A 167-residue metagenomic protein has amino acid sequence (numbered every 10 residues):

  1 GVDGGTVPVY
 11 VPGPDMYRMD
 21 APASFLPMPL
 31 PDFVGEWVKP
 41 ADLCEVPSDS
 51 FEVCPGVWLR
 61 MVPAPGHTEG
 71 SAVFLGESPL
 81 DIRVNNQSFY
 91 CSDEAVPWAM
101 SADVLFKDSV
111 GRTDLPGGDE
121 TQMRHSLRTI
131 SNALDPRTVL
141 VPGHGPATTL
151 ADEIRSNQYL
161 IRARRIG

Functional and structural regions predicted by a protein language model:
V2-P63, T68, S78-V84, H125-R128 (+1 more regions): Metallo-beta-lactamase
D15, E69, L105, P146-A147: Catalytic metal-binding/acid-base residues of hydrolase active sites
Y17-P22, D108-L115, T149: A short acidic, helix-capping loop that chelates divalent metal ions and anchors anionic groups
S50, A72-L75, V104: Short acidic loop-to-beta-strand element that houses the catalytic metal-binding Asp/Glu of nuclease active sites
L59, G117-G118: Residue-level signal for the nucleotide or nucleotide-sugar donor/cofactor binding architecture
M61, M100-S101: A structural signal for the hydrophobic beta-strands that form the central parallel beta-sheet of Rossmann-like
G66, A102, G143: Active-site flanking residues adjacent to catalytic metal/cofactor-binding acidic residues
D81-A99, K107, T121-G167: Divalent-metal (often Zn2+) His-rich catalytic cores of metallo-beta-lactamase-fold enzymes
